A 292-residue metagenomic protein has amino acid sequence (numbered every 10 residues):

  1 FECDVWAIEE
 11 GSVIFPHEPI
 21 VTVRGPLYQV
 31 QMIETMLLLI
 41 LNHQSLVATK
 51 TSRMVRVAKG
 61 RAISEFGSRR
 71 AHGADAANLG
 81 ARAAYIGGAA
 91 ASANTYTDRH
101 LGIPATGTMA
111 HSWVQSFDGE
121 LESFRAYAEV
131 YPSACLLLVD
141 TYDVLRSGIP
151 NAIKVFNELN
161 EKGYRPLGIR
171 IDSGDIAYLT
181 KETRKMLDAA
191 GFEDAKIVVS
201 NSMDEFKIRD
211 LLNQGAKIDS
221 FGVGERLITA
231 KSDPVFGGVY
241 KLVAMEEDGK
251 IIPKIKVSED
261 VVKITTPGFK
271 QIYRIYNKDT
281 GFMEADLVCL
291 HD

Functional and structural regions predicted by a protein language model:
E2, W6-E193, D204-K207, N213-Q214 (+1 more regions): Buried, small/hydrophobic-residue-enriched core segments of structured protein domains
H111, S200, G224: Residue-level "edge-of-site" marker
D188-A190, A195, M203-D292: Gly/Ser/Thr/Ala-enriched C-terminal appendages of enzymes
